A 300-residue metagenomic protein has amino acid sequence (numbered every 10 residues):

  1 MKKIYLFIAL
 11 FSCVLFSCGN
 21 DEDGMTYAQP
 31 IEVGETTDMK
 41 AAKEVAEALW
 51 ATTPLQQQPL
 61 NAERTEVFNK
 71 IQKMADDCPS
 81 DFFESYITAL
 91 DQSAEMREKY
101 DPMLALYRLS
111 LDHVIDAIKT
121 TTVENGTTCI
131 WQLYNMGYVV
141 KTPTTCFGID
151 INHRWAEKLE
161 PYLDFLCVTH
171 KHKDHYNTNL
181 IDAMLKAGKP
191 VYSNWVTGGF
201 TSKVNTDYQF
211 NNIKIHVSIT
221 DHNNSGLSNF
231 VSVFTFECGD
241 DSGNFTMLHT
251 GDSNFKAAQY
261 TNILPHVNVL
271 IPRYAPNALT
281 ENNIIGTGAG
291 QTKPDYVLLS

Functional and structural regions predicted by a protein language model:
M1-I4: Positively charged n-region of N-terminal signal peptides that target proteins for export
L6-L10: Sec-dependent N-terminal signal peptides
V14-S17: C-terminal motif of bacterial Sec signal peptides marking the signal peptidase cleavage site
G19-E22: Bacterial signal peptide processing site
G24-P161, G199-T280: Core dinuclear metal-dependent hydrolase active-site scaffold
N152-T197, L264-I271, D295: Active-site metal-binding motif and surrounding structural segment of the metallo-beta-lactamase
T178-M184, Q259-I263, E281-A289: A short acidic, amphipathic alpha-helical/loop segment
V267-P272, P276, E281-S300: Proline-aspartate-enriched helix->loop->beta-strand connector
